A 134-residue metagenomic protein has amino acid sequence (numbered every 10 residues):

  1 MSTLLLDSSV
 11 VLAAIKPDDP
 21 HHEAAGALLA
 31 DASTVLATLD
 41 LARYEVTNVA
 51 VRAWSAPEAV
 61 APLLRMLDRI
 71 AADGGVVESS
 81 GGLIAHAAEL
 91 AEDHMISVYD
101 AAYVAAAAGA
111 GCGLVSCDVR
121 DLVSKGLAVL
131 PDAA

Functional and structural regions predicted by a protein language model:
M1-T3, D73-V77, V104-A134: Acidic, PIN/NYN-like endoribonuclease modules and their adjacent C-terminal/linker elements
M1-T38, A53-R65, R120: Short, well-structured N-terminal submotif of metal-dependent ribonuclease cores
L6, T38, E78, V98-A101 (+1 more regions): Short beta-strand scaffold positions
V10-V11, A42, L83, Y103 (+1 more regions): Alpha-helix capping/helix-boundary segments
P17, D40-A42, P62-D93: Acidic catalytic patch
A30, E92, A108: Anion (oxyanion) recognition and catalysis
V35, S97, G111-G113: Residue-level detector of anion-binding/catalytic polar loops
N48-R52, A108-G109: Short glycine/serine- and small hydrophobic-enriched flexible loop segments
